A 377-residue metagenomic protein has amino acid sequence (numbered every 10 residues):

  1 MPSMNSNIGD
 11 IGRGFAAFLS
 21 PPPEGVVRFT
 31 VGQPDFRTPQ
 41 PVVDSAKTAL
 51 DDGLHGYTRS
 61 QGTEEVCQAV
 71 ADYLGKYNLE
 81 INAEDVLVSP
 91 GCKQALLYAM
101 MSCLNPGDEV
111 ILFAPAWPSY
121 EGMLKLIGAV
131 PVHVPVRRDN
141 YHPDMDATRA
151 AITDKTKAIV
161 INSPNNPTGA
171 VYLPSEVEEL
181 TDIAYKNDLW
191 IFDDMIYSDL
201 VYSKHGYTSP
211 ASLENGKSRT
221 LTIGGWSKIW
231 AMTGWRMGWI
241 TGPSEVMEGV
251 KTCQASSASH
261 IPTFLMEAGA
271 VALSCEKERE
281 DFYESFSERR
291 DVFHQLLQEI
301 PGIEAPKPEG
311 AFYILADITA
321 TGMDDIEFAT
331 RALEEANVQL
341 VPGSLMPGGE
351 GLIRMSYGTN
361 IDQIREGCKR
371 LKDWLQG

Functional and structural regions predicted by a protein language model:
M4-I8, P21-V27, Q33-A49, Q68 (+1 more regions): PLP-dependent class I/II
R13-F15: N-terminal signal-anchor/first transmembrane alpha helix
F29, G53-H55, A69-Y77: Glycine-rich loop-to-alpha-helix module at the N-terminal edge of alpha/beta enzyme cores
G56-Y57, Y197: Intrinsically disordered, tyrosine-centered linear signaling motifs in cytosolic regions
Y57-T58, E280: Short, surface-exposed loop/turn segments at secondary-structure junctions
Q61-G62: Short beta-strand to alpha-helix junction loop
